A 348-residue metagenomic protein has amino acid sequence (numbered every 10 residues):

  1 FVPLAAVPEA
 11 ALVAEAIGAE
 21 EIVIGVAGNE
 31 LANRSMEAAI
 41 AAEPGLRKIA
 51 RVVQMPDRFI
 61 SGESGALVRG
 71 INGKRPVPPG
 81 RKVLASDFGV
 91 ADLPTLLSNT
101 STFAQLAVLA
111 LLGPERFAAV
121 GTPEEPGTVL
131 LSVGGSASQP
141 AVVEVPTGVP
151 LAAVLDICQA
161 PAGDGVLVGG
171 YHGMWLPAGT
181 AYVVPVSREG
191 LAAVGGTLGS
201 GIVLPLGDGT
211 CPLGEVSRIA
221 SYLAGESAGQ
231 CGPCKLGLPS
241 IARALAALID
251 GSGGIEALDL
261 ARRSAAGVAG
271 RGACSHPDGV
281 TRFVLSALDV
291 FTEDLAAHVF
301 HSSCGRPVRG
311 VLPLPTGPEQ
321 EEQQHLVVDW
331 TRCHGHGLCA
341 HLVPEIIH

Functional and structural regions predicted by a protein language model:
F1-P3, V7, N29-L31, G148 (+1 more regions): Cofactor-cradling patches in redox/metallo enzymes
L4-V13, P146-A162: Short amphipathic, charge-patterned alpha-helical segments
L12-I17, E21-A66, D164-Y182, G196-T197 (+3 more regions): Small-residue-enriched alpha-helical segments and adjacent helix-cap loops that form tight helix-helix packing
A16-V23, S136-Q139, E226-S227: Short, surface-exposed connector motifs at secondary-structure boundaries
I22, V26, A38-K48, S187-H325: Ferredoxin-type iron-sulfur electron-transfer modules in oxidoreductases and energy-metabolism complexes
G28-T147, C158-A160: Hydrophobic alpha-helical positions that pack around
P233-P239, G279, H334, L338-H348: Iron-sulfur cluster-binding cysteine motifs and their immediate structural context in ferredoxin-like electron-transfer
